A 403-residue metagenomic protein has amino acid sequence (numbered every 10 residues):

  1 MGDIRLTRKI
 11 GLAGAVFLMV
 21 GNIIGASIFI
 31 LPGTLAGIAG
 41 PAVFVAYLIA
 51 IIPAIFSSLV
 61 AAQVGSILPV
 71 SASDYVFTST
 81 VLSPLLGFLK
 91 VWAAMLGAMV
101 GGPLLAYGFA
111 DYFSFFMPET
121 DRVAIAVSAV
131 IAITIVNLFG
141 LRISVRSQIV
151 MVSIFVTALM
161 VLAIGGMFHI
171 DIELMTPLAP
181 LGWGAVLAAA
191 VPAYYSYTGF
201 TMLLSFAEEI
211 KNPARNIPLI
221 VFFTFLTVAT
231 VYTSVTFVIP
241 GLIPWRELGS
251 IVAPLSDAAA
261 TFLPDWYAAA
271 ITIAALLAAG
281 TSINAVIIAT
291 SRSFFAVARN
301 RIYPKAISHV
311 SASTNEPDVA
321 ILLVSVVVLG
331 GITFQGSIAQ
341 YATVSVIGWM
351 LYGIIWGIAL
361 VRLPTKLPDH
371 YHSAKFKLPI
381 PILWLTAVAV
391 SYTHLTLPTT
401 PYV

Functional and structural regions predicted by a protein language model:
M1-G33, G37-A42, A54-I55, L59 (+2 more regions): Membrane-interface "cap" regions at the ends of multi-pass membrane proteins
G2-D3, V76-S79, L105-I125, I210-P213 (+3 more regions): Helix-loop-helix connectors at the membrane interface of multi-pass transporters/channels
G2-L6, F44, T120-D121, S128 (+2 more regions): Helix-loop-helix junctions that connect adjacent transmembrane segments in multi-pass membrane transporters
T34-I38, A46, I55-L138, I143 (+2 more regions): Hydrophobic transmembrane alpha-helices that form the core helical bundles of multi-pass secondary transporters
Y47-I49, F116-L141, F155-L162, V319-V326 (+1 more regions): Transmembrane alpha-helical segments of multi-pass small-molecule transport proteins
V76-F77, S83, F115, F222-V286 (+1 more regions): TM-loop-TM module centered on a large, flexible mid-protein loop between adjacent transmembrane helices in multi-pass
S147, I307-D318, G353-L395: C-terminal membrane-solvent junction of multi-pass transporters and transport-like membrane proteins
H394-V403: Single conserved hydrophobic/aromatic residue that forms the stacking wall/gate of nucleotide- or nucleobase-binding
